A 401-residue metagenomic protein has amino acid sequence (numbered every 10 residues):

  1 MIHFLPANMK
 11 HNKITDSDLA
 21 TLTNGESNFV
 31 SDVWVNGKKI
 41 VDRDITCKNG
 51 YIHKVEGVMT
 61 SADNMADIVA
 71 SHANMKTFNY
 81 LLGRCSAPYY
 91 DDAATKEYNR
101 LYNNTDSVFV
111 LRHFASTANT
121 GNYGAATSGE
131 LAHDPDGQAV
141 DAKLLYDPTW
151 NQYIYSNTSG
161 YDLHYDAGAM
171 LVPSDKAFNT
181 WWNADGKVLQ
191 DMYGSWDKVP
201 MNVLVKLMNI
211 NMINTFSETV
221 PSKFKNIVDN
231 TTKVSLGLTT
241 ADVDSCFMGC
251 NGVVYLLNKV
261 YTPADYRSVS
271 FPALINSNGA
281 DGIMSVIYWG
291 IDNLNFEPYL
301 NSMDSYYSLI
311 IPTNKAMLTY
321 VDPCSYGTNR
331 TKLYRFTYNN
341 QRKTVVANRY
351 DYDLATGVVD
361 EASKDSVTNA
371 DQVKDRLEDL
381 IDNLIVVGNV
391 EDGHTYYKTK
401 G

Functional and structural regions predicted by a protein language model:
M1-G401: Mature, structured domains of secreted/extracytosolic soluble proteins
